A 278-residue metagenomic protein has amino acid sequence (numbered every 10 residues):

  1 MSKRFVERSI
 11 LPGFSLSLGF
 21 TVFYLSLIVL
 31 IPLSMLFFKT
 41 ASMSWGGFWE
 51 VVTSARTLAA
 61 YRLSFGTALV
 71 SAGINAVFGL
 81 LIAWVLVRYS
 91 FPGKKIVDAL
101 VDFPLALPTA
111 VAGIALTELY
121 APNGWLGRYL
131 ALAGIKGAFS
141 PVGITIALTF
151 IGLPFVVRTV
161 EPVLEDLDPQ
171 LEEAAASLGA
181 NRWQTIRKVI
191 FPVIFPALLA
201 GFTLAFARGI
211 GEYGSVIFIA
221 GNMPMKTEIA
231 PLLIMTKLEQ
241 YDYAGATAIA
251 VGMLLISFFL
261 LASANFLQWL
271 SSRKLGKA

Functional and structural regions predicted by a protein language model:
K3, L16-F20, I31, M35 (+4 more regions): C-terminal transmembrane helix and the adjacent membrane-cytosol boundary/short C-terminal tail of inner/organellar
K3-I10, V70-V101, I114, E118 (+3 more regions): Transmembrane-helix boundary motif in ABC transporter permease subunits
K3-R8, W45-T53, L58, G93-K94 (+3 more regions): Membrane-interfacial helix termini and adjacent extracytoplasmic/periplasmic loops of multi-pass transporters
E7-S15, L36-G73, R88-F91, K237-A244: Periplasmic/extracellular loop-to-transmembrane helix junction in inner-membrane transport proteins
S9-L11, A55, Y213-S263, L267: Interhelical loop and adjacent transmembrane-helix boundary motif in polytopic membrane transport permeases
L18-Y24, G73, V97, F103 (+4 more regions): Transmembrane alpha-helices
L27, R62, G66-F78, I82 (+5 more regions): Hydrophobic alpha-helical transmembrane segments of multipass integral membrane proteins, especially permease/channel
A106-G113: Transmembrane alpha-helices and adjacent helix-loop boundaries
